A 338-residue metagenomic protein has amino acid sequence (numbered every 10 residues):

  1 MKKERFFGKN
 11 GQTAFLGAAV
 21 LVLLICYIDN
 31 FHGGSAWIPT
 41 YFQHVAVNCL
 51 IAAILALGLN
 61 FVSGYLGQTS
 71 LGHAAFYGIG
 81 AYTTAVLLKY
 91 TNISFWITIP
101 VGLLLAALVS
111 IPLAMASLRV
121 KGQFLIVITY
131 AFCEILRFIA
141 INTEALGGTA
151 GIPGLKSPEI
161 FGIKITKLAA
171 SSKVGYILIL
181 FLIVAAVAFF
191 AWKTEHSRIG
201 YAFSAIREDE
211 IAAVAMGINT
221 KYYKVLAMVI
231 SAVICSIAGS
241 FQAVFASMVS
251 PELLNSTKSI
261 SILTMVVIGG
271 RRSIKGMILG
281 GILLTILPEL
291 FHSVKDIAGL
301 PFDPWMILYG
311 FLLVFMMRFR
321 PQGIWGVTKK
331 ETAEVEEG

Functional and structural regions predicted by a protein language model:
M1-G338: Transmembrane alpha-helices and adjacent helix-loop boundaries
